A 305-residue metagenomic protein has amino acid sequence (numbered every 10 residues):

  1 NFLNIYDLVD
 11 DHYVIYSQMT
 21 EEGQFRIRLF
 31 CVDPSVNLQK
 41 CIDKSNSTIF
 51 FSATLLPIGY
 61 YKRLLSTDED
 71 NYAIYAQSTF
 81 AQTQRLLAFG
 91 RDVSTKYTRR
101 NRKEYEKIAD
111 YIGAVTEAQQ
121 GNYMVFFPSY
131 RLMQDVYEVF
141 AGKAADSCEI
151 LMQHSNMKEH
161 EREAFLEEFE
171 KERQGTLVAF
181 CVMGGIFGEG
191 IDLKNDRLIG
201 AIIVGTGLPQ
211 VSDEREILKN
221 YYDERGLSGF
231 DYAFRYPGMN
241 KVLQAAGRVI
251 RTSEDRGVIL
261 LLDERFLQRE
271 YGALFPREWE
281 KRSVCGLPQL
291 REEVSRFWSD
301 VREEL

Functional and structural regions predicted by a protein language model:
N1-L305: ASCE RecA-like P-loop NTPase motor cores that couple ATP hydrolysis to mechanical translocation on nucleic acids
